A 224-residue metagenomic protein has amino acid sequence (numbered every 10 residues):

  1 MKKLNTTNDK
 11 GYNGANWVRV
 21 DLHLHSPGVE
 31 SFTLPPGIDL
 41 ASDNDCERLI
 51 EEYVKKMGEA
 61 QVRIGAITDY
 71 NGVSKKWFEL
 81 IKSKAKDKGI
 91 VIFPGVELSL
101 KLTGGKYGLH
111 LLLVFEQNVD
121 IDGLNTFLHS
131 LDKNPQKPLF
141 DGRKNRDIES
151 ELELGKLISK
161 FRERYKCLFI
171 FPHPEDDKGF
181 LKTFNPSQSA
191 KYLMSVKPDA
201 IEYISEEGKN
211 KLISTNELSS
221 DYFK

Functional and structural regions predicted by a protein language model:
M1-G11, W17, F78-A200: Extended substrate/RNA-proximal surfaces in nucleic-acid metabolism proteins
M1-K106: An N-terminally biased module of ancient metal coordination in phosphate/nucleic-acid-related enzymes
S26, S31-D43, H173-T215: Active-site-proximal segments of metal-dependent phosphoesterases and phosphodiesterases across multiple
S42-V54, V73-L80, D147-I158, F184-Q188 (+1 more regions): Well-ordered, non-membrane alpha-helical segments in soluble/globular domains
I67-Y70, G95, P172-H173, Y203-E206: Short His-Asn-centered micro-motif
F223-K224: Short acidic/histidine-rich active-site segments
